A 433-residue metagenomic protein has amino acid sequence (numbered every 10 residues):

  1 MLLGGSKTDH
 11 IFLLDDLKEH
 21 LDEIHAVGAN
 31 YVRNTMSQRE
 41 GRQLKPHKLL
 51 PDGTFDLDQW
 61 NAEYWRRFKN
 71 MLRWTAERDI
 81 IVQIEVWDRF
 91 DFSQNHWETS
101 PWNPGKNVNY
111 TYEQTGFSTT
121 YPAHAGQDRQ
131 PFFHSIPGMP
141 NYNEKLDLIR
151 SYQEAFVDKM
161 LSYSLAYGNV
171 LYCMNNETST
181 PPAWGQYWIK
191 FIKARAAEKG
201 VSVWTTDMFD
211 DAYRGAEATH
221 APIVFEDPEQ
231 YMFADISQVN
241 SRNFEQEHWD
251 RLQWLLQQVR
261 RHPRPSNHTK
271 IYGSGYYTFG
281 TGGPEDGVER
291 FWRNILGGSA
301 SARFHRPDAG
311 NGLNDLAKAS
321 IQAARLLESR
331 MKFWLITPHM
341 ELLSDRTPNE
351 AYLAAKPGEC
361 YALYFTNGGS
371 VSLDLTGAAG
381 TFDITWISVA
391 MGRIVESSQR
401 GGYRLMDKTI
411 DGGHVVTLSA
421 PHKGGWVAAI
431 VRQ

Functional and structural regions predicted by a protein language model:
M1, G53, M391-G392, G412-H414: Detector for glycine-centered tight turns/loop "hinges" at secondary-structure junctions
M1-V224, P228-Q230: Active-site mouth of glycoside hydrolases
E19, V157-K159, A218-I223, L252-W254 (+3 more regions): A generic local structural motif
V27-G28, R78, A166-Y167, Q230 (+5 more regions): Structured helix-beta-strand junction loops
V32, T205, A234, L363 (+1 more regions): Well-ordered beta-strand positions enriched in small/hydrophobic/aromatic, beta-favoring residues
L44, F92-Q94, P182, G215 (+6 more regions): Short acidic, gly/pro-rich beta-turn/loop elements at beta-sheet edges and active-site/ligand-binding grooves
D147, Y152-A155, S164-D315, A354: Extracellular glycoside hydrolase catalytic/binding regions
P265-S266, G273-Y276, G283-K408, V415-Q433: Aromatic- and carboxylate-lined catalytic core of secreted/periplasmic carbohydrate-active enzymes
